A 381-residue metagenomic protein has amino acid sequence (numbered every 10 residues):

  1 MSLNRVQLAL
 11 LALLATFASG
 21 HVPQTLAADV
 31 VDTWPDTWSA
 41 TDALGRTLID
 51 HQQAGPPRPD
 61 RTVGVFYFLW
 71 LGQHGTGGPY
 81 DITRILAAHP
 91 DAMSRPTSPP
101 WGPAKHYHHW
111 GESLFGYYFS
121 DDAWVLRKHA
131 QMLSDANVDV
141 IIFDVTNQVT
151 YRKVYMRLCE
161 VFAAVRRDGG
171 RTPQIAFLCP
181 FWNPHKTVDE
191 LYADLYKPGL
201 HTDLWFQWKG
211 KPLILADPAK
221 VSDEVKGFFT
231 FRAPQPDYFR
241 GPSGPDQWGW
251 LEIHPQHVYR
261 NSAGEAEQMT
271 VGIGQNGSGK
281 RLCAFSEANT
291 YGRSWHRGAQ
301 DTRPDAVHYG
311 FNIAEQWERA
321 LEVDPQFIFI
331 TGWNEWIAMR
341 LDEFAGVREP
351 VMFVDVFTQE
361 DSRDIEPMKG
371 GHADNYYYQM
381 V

Functional and structural regions predicted by a protein language model:
M1-N4: N-terminal secretory signal peptides that target proteins for export/translocation
Q7-G20: Bacterial N-terminal signal peptides
L26-V381: Glycan-processing catalytic domains of CAZymes
